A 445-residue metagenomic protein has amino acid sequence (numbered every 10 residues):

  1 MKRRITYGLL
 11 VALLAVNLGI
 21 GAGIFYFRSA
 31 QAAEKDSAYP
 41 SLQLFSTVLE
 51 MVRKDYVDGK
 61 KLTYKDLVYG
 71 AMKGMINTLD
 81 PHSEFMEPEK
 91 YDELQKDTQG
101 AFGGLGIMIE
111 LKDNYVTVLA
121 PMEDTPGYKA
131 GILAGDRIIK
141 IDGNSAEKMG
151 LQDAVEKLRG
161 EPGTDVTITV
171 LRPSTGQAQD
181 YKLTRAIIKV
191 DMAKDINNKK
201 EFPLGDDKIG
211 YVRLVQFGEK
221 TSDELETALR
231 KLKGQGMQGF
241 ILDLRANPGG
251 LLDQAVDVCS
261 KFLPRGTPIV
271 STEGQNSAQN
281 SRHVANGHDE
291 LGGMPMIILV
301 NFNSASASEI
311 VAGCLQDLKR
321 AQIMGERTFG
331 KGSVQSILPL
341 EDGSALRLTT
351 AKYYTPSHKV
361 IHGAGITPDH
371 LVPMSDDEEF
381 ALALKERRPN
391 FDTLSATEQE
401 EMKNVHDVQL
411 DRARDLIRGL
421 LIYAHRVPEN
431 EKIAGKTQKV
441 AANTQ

Functional and structural regions predicted by a protein language model:
K2-L9: Bacterial N-terminal signal peptides that target proteins for export
L9-G23: Hydrophobic membrane-insertion alpha-helices, especially the h-region of bacterial N-terminal signal peptides
A22, Q31-S41, M51-K65, T117-P121 (+2 more regions): Cleft-lining beta-strand/loop regions that shape enzyme active-site pockets
F27-A33, T47-Y56, D392-T397: Acidic/histidine-rich, surface-exposed loop or edge segments in extracytoplasmic proteins
Y39-L42, S46, K65, Y69 (+7 more regions): Electropositive phosphate-/nucleotide-binding environments in soluble metabolic enzymes
V48, A71, I107, I168 (+5 more regions): Residue-level signature of catalytic and energy-coupling elements of molecular machines, predominantly ATP/GTP-dependent
R53-L119, D165-T167, L171-K199, D411-K436 (+1 more regions): Extended, small/polar residue-biased N-terminal targeting/export presequences and adjacent propeptide/linker tracts
A345, K352-Q445: Conserved functional hotspot residues or short segments at active or partner-binding sites across diverse domains
